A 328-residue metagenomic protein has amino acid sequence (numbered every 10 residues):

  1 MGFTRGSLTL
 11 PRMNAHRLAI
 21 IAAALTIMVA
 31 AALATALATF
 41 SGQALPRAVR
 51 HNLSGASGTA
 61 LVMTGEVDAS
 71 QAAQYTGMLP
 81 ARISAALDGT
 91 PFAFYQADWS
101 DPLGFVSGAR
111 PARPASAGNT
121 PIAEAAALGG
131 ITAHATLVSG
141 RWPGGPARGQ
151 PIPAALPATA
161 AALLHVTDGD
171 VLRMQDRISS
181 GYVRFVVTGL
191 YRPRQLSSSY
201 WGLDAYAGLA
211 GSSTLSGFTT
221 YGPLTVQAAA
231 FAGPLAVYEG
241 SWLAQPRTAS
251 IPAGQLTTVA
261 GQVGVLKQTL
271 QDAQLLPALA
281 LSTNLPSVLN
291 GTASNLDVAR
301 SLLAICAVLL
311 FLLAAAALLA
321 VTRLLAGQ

Functional and structural regions predicted by a protein language model:
M1-A314, L324-G327: Membrane transport/envelope proteins' first extracytoplasmic loop
A317-L318: Transmembrane alpha-helical segments in integral membrane proteins
